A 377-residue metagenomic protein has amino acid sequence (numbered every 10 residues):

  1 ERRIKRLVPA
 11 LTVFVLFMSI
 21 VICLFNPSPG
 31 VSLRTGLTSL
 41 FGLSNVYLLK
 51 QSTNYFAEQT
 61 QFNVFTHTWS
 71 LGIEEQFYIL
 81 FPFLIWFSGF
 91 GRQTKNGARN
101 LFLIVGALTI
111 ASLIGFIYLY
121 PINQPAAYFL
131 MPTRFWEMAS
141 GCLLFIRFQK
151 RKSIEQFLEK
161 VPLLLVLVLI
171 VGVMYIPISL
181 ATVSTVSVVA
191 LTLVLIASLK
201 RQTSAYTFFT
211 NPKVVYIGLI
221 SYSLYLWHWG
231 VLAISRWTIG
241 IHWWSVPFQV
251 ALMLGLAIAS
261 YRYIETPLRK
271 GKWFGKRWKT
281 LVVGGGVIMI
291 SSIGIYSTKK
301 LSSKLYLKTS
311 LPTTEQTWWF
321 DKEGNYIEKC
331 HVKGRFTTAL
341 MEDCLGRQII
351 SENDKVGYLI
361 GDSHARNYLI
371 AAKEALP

Functional and structural regions predicted by a protein language model:
E1-G275, I288-M289: Membrane-interface helix/loop caps of multi-pass membrane proteins
T238-W244, L254-G255, R262, T266-P377: Extracellular/periplasmic envelope-modification machinery, especially enzymes that add or remove acyl/ester groups on
